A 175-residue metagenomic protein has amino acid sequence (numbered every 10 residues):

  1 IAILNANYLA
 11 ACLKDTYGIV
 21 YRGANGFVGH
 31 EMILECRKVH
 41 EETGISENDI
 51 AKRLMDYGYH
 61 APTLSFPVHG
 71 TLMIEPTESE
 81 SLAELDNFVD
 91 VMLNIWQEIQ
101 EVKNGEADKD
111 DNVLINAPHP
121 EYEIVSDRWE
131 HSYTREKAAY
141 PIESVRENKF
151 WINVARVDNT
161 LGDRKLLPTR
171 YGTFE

Functional and structural regions predicted by a protein language model:
I1, N5-E175: Non-catalytic terminal extensions of PLP-dependent enzymes
